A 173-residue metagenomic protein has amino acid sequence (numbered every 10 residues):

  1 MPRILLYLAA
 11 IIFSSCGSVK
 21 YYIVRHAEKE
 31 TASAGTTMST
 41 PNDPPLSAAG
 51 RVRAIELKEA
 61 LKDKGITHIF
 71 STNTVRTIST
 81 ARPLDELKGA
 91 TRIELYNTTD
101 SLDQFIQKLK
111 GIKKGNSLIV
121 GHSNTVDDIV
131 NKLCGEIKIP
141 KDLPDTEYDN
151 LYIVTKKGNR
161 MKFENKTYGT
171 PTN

Functional and structural regions predicted by a protein language model:
M1-K20: Bacterial Sec-dependent N-terminal signal peptides
S18-I112, V126-K132, E136-N173: Active-site-proximal alpha-helix that buttresses catalytic centers in soluble enzyme cores
Y21, N116-V120: Residue-level preference for the first positions of well-ordered beta-strands
S123: Long, charged/polar, surface-exposed segments that mediate recognition or autoinhibition
